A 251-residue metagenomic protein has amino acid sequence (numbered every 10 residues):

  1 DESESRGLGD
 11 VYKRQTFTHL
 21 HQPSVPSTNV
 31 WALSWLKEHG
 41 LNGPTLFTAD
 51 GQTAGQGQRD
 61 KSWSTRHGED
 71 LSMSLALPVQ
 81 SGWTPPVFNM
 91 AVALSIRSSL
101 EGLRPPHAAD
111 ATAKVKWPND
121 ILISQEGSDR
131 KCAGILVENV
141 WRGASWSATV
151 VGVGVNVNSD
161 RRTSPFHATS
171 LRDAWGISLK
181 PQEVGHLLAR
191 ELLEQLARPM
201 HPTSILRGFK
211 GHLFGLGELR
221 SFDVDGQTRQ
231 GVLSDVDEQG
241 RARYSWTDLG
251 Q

Functional and structural regions predicted by a protein language model:
R6, D10-A108, T112, G127-K131: N-terminal lobe of the biotin/lipoate ligase/transferase fold
R14, Q80-A113, I123-Q251: Long, positively charged amphipathic alpha-helical accessory segments at protein N-termini or as interdomain linkers
